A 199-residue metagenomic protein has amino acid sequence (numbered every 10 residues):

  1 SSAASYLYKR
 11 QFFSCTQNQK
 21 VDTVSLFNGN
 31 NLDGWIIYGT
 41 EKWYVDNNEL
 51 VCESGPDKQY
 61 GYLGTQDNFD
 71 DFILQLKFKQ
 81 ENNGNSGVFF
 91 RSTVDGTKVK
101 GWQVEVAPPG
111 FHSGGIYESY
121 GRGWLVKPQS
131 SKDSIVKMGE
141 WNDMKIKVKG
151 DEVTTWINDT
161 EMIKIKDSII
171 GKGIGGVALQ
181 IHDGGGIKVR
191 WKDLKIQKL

Functional and structural regions predicted by a protein language model:
S1-Q11: Short, small-residue-biased leader/transition segments that mark boundaries at the very start of proteins
C15-L199: Carbohydrate-interacting regions of secretory-pathway proteins
